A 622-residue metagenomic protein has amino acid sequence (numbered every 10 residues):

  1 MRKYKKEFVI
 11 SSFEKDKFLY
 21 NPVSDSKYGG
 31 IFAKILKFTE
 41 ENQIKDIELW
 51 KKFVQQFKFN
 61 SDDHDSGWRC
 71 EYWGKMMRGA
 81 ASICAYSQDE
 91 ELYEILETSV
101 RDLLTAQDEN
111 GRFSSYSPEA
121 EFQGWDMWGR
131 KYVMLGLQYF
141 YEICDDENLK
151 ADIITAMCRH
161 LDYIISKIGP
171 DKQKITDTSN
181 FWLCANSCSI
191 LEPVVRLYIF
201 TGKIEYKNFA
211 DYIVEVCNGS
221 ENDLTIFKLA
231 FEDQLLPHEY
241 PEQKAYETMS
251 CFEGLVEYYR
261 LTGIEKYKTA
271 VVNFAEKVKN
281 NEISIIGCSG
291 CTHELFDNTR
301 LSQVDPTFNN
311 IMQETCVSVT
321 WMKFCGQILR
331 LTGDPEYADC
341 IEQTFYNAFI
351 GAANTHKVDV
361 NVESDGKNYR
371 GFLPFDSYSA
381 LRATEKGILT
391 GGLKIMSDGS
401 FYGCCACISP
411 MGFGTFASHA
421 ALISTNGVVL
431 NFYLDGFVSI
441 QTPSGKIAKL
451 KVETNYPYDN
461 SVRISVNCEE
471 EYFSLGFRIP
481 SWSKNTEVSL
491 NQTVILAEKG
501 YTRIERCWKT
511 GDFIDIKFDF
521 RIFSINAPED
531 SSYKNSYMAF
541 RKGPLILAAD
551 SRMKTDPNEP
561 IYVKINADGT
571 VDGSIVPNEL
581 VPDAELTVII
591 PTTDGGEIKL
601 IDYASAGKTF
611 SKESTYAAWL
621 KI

Functional and structural regions predicted by a protein language model:
M1-Y72, E90-S114, C158: Low-complexity, Ser/Thr/Pro/Gly-enriched N-terminal "stalk/linker" regions
R2, S24, A210, V271 (+4 more regions): C-terminal beta-rich recognition modules with glycine/proline-rich loops and embedded aromatic residues
Y28-I31, I35, L49-Q56, D89-T105 (+5 more regions): Extended, well-ordered alpha-helical scaffold segments
G30, M76-E90, Y132-N148, S189-K203 (+5 more regions): Well-ordered alpha-helical scaffold segments within catalytic/enzyme domains
Q56-W73, S115-V133, G169-S187, N222-I264 (+2 more regions): Solvent-exposed loop and edge beta-strand segments that line ligand/cofactor-binding and catalytic clefts
S61-S66, I83-D223: Extended ligand-binding groove/face enriched in aromatic
R260-N281, P306-V358: Catalytic-core region of carbohydrate-active enzymes that cleave or remodel glycosidic bonds
Y472-L490: Beta-strand-rich binding/interaction modules
